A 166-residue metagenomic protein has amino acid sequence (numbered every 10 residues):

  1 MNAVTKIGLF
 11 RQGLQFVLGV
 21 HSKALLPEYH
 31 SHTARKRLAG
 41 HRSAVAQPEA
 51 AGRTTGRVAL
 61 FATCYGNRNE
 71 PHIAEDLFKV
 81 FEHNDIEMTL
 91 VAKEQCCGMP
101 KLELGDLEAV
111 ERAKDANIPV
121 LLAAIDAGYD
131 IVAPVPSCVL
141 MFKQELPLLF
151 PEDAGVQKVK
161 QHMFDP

Functional and structural regions predicted by a protein language model:
M1-P166: Iron-sulfur cluster-binding electron-transfer modules in prokaryotic oxidoreductases
